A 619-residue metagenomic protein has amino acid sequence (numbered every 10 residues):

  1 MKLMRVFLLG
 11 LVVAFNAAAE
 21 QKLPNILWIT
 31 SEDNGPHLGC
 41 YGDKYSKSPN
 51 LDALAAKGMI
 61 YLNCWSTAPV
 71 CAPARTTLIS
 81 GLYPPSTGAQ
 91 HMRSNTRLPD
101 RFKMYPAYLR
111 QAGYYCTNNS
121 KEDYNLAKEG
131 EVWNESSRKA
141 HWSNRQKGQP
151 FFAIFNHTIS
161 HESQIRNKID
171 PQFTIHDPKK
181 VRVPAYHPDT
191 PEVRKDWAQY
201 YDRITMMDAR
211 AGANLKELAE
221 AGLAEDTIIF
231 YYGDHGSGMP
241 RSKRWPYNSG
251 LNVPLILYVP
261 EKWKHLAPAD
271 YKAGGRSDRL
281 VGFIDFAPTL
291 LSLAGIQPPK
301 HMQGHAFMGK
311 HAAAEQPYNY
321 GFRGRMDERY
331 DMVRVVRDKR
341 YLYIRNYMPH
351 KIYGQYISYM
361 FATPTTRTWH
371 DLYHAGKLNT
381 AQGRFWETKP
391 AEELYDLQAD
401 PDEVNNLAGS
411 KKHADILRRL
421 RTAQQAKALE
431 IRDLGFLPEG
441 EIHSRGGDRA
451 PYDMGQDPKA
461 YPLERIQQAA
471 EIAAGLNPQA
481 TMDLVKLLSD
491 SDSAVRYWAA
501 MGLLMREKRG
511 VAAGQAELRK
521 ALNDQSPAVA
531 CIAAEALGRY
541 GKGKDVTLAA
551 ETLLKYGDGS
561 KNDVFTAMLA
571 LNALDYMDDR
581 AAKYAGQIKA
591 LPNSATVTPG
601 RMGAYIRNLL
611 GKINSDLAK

Functional and structural regions predicted by a protein language model:
K2-L3, A18-W386, P401-T422: Formylglycine-dependent sulfatase
V6, L38, P84, P317 (+5 more regions): Compositionally biased, low-complexity repeat tracts
V6-A14: Bacterial N-terminal signal peptides
E20-P24, S31, I60, N252 (+3 more regions): Long, internal low-complexity/basic segments
